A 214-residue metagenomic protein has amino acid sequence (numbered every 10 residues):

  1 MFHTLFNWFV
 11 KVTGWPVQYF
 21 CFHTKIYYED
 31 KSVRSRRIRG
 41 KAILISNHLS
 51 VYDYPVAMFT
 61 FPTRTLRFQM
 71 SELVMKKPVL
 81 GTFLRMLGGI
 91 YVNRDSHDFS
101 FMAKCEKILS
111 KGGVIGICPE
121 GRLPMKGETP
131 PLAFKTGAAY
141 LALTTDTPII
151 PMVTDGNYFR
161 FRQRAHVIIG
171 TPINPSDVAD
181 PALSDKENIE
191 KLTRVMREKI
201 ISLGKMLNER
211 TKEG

Functional and structural regions predicted by a protein language model:
M1-I43, Y52-V56, M86-G89, V167 (+1 more regions): Membrane-anchoring hydrophobic helices of lipid-metabolizing enzymes
F2-L5, M102-G214: Non-catalytic C-terminal accessory region of glycerolipid acyltransferases and related lyso-lipid remodeling enzymes
I26-E29, K77, F99-M102: Structural motif corresponding to alpha-helix initiation and N-cap regions
D30, H48-L49, T63, E72 (+3 more regions): Short, flexible active-site-adjacent loop segments at beta-strand->alpha-helix junctions, enriched in small/polar
D30, H97, D155: Residue-level "edge-of-site" marker
R36-S96: Catalytic core of membrane glycerolipid acyltransferases/transacylases, capturing the structured, soluble-facing
D95-D98, P131: A conditional alpha-helix N-cap/helix-loop micro-motif detector
